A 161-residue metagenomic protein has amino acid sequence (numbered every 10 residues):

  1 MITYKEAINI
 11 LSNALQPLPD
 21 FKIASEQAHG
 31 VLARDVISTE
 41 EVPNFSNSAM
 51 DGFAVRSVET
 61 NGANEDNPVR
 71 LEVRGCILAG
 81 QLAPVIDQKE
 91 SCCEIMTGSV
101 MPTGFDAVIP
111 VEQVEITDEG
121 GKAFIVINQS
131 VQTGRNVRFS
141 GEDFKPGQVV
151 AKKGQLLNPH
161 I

Functional and structural regions predicted by a protein language model:
M1-N67, E94, F139: Short, low-complexity N-terminal leaders and the immediately following helix N-cap/first helix
A54-I161: Short, glycine/charged-enriched hinge/interface segments at domain edges or termini
